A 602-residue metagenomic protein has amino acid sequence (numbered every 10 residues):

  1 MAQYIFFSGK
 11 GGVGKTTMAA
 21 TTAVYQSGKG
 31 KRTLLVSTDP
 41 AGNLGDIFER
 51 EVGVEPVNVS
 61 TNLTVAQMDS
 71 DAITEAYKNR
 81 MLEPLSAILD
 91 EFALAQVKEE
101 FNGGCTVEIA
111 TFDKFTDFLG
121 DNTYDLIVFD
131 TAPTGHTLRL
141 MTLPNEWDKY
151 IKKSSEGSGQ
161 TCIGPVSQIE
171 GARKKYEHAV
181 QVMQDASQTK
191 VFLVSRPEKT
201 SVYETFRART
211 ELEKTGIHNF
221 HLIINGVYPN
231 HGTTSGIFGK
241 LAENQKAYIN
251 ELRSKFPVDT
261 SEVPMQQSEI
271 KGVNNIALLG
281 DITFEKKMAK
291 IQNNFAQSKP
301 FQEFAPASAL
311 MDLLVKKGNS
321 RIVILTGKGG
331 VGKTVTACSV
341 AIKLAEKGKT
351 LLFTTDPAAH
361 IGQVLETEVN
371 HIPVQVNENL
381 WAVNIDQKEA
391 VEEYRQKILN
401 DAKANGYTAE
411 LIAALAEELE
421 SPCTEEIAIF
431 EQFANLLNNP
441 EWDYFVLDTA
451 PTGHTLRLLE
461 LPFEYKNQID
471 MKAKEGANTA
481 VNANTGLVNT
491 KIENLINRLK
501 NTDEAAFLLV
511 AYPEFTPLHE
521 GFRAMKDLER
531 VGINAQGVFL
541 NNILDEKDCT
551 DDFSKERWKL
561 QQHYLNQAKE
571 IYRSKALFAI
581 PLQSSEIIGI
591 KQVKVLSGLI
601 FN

Functional and structural regions predicted by a protein language model:
M1-Y4: Extreme N-terminal starter segment of soluble prokaryotic enzymes
F6-M68, N122, T131, M141-N145 (+4 more regions): Walker A/P-loop NTP-binding active-site region of P-loop NTPases, recognizing the glycine-rich GxxxxGKT/S
L35, L126, H221, L352 (+2 more regions): Hydrophobic "anchor" residues on beta-strands that sit immediately upstream of conserved functional sites
G42-D46, I73-Y77, G135-R139, V202-Y203 (+9 more regions): Switch/connector loops and helix/strand junctions flanking conserved nucleotide-binding motifs in nucleotide-processing
G42-T106, A359-E420, T424: P-loop NTPase motor core
E51-V52, L82, R207-E213, S339-A341 (+5 more regions): Short, solvent-exposed amphipathic alpha-helical segments in soluble enzyme and RNA/protein-processing domains
S86-V194, E198-R207, N405-V510, E520-R523: Phosphate/Mg2+-binding loops and adjacent switch elements in nucleotide/diphosphate-handling enzyme cores
V180, Q184-V323, I496-A505, A511-N602: C-terminal lobe/tail of nucleotide-utilizing enzymes
